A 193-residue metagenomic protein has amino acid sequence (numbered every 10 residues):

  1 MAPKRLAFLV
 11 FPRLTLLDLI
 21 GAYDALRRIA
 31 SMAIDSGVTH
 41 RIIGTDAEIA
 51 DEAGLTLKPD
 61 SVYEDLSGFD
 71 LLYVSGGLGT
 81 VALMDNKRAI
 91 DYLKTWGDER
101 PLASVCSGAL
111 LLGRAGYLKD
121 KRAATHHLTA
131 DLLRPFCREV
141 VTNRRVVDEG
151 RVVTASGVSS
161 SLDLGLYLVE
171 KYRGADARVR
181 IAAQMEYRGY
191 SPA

Functional and structural regions predicted by a protein language model:
M1-L102, A109-R114, D131, V140-N143 (+1 more regions): Extended, subdomain-level signal for the structured scaffold at the beginning of enzyme domains
V10, T125, S156: Small/polar loops that bind or transfer phosphate-bearing groups
L102-A103, A124, V141, V153: Structural detector of well-ordered beta-strand residues that form the stable sheet scaffold of enzyme domains
Y117-P135: Short, glycine-/small-residue-rich phosphate/pyrophosphate-handling segment
K121, N143-R144: Residue-level detector of beta-strand structural context in well-folded domains
R151-G157: A short glycine-threonine-serine/GTX helix/turn-capping micro-motif
